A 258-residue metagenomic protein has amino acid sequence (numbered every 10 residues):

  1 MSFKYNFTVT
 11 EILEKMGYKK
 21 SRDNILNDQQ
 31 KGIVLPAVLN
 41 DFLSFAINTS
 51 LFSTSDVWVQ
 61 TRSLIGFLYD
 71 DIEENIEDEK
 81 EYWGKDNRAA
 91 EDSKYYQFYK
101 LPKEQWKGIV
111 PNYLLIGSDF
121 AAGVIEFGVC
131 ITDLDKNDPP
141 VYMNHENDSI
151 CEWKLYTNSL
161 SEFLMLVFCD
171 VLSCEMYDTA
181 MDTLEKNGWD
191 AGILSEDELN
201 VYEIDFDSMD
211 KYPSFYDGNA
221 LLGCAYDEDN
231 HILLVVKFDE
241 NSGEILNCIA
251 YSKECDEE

Functional and structural regions predicted by a protein language model:
M1-L134, E175-T183, N187-N219, Y226-D229 (+1 more regions): A surface-exposed partner-binding patch
N137-M181: Compact, glycine/acidic-enriched structural inserts
I232-L234: Elongated, non-catalytic scaffold/linker segments and compositionally distinctive motifs
